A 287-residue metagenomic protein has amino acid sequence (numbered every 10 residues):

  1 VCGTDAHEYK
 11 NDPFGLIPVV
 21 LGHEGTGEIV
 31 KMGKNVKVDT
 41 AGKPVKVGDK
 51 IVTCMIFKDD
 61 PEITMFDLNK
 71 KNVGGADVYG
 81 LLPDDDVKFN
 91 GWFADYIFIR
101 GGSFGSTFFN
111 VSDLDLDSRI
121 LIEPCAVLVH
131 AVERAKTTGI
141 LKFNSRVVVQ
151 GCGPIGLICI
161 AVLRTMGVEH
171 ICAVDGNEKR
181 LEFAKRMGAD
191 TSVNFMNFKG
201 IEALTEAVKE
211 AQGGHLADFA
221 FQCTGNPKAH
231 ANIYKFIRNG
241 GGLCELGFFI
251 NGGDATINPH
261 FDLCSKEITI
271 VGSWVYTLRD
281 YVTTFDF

Functional and structural regions predicted by a protein language model:
K10-M65, N110-S112: Glycine-rich beta-strand-centered segment in the early N-terminal region that forms part of a ligand/cofactor-binding
K50, R146, G241-L243, T269: Short glycine-centered segments of the SAM/dcSAM-binding site in methyltransferase folds
K58-V147: NAD(P)H dinucleotide-binding glycine-rich loop of Rossmann-like/cofactor-binding domains, especially the beta1-alpha1
P124, G151-P154: Glycine-rich Rossmann-fold phosphate-binding loop(s) that bind the pyrophosphate of adenine dinucleotide cofactors
V149-C152, R164-N232, G252: Adenosine-nucleotide cofactor-binding segment
I201-K209, G213-G214, N251-F287: C-terminal substrate-binding/catalytic core of Rossmann-like NAD(P)-dependent dehydrogenases/reductases
I237-N239: Helix-to-beta-strand junctions that scaffold the AdoMet/dcAdoMet cofactor pocket in Class I SAM-dependent enzymes
L246-G247: Acidic carboxylate diad motif detector
